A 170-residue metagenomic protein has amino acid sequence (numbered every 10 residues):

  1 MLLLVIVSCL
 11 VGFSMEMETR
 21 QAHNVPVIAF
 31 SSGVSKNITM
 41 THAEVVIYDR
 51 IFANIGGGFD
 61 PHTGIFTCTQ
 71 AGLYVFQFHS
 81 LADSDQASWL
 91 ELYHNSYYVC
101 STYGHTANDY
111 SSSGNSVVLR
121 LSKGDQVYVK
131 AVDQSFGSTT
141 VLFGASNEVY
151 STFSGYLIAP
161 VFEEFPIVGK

Functional and structural regions predicted by a protein language model:
L2-K170: Extracellular jelly-roll beta-sandwich "head" domains, especially the C-terminal globular C1q domain
